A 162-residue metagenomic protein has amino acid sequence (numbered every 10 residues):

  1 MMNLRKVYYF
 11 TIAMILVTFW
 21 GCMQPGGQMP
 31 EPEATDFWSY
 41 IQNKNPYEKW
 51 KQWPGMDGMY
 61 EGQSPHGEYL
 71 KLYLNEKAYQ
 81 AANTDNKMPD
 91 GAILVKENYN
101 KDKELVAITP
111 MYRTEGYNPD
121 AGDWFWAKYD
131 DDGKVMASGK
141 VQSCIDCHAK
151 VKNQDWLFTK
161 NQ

Functional and structural regions predicted by a protein language model:
M2-F10: Bacterial N-terminal signal peptides that target proteins for export
V7-Y8, Y73, E115: Small/flexible residues
F10-L16: Gram-negative bacterial Sec-dependent N-terminal signal peptides
T18-G21: C-terminal motif of bacterial Sec signal peptides marking the signal peptidase cleavage site
M23-F37, I41-W50, G55-H66, A81-Q162: Sequence context surrounding c-type heme c attachment/ligation sites in exported
G67-Y79: Short, structured beta-strand/loop micro-motifs enriched in basic residues and often containing a Trp
